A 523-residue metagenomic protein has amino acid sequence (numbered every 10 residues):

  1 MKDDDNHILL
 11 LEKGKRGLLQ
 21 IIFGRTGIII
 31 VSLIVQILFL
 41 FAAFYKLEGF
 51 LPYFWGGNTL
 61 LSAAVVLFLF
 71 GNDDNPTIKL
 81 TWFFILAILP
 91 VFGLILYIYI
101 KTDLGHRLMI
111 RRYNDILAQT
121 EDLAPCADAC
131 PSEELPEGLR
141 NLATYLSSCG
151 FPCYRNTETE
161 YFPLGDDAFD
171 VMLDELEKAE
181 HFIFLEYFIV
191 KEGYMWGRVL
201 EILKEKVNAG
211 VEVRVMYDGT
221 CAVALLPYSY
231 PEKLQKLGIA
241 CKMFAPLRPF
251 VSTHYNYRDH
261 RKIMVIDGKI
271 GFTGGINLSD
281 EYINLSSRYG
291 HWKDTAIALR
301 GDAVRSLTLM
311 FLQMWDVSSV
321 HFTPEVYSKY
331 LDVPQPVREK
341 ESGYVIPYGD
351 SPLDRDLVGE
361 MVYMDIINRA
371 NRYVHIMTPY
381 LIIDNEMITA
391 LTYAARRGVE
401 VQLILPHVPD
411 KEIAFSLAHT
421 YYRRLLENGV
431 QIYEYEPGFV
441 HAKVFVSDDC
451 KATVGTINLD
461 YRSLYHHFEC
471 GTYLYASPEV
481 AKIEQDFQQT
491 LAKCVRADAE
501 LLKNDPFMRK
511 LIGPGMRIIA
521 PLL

Functional and structural regions predicted by a protein language model:
M1-M361, D365, R369, Y393 (+6 more regions): N-terminal localization/anchoring segments of enzymes in phospholipid and broader phosphate metabolism
F188, Y380, A414: Glycine- and other small-residue-rich loops at beta-strand/loop junctions that grip anionic moieties
A370, Y380-Q402, P406, K411: Helical hairpin unit composed of two closely spaced alpha helices linked by a short loop
M377-T378, L405, Y435, V454-G455: Thr-Gly-centered strand-to-loop micro-motif
T389, F415-H419: Short glycine/threonine-rich loop-to-helix capping motif typified by GTGT followed within a few residues by an Asp-Pro
Q431: Surface segments flanking catalytic/ligand-binding clefts of nucleic-acid enzymes
K443: Catalytic-core elements of nucleic-acid end-processing and repair enzymes
